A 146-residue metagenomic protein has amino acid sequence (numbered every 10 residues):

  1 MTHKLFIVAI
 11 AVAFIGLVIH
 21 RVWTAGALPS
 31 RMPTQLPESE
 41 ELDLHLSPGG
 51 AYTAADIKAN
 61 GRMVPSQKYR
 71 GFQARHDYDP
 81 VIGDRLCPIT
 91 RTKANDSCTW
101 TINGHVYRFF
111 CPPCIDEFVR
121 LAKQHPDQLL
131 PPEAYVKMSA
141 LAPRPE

Functional and structural regions predicted by a protein language model:
T2-I7, F14-E146: Intrinsically disordered, low-complexity terminal tails/loops enriched in metal-binding residues
